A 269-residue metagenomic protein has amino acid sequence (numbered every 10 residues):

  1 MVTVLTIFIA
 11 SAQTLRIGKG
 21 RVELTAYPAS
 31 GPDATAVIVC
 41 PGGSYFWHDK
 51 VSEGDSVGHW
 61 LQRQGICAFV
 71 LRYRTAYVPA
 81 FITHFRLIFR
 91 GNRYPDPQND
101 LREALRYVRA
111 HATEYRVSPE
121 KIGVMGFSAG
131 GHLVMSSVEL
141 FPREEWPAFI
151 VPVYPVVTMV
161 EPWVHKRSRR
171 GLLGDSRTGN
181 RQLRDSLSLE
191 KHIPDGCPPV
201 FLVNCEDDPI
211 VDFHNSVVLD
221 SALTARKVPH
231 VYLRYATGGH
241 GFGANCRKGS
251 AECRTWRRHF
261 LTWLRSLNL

Functional and structural regions predicted by a protein language model:
S11-T35, Y94: N-terminal cap/lid segment of alpha/beta-hydrolase-fold proteins
R16, P155-H192: Mobile cap/lid helix-loop segments that gate and shape the active-site cleft of serine hydrolases
A34-G42: Short beta-strand element of the alpha/beta-hydrolase
D49-V51, F69-P119, G249-C253: Catalytic nucleophile-loop/oxyanion-hole region of alpha/beta-hydrolase and closely related hydrolase-like folds
P79-R86, V217-L269: C-terminal catalytic histidine-bearing segment of alpha/beta-hydrolase fold enzymes
R102-K166, R184: Primarily recognizes the serine-hydrolase "nucleophile elbow" in alpha/beta-hydrolase and SGNH/GDSL folds
M159, D207-V211: Acidic catalytic loop of the alpha/beta-hydrolase fold
G196, L202-N204, D208: Short beta-strand/loop motif that positions the catalytic acidic residue of the alpha/beta-hydrolase fold
